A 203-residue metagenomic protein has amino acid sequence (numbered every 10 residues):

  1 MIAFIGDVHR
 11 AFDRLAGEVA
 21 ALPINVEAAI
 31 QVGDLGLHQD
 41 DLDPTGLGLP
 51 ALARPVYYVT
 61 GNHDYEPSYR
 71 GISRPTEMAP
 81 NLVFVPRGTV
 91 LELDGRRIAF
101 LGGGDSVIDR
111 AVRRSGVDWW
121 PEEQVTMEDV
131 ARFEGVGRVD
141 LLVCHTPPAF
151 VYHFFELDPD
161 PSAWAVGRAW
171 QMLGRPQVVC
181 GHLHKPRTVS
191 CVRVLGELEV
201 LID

Functional and structural regions predicted by a protein language model:
M1-A3: Extreme N-terminal starter segment of soluble prokaryotic enzymes
I5, R10-L93, M172, G196-L198: Core catalytic region of metal-dependent phosphoesterases/phosphodiesterases, especially metallo-beta-lactamase-like
V8-H9, L35-G36, N62-D64, G104-D105 (+2 more regions): Catalytic metal-binding/acid-base residues of hydrolase active sites
V8-H9, R114-V125, P159-P161, W170 (+2 more regions): Catalytic cores of nucleotide-sugar-dependent glycosyltransferases that transfer UDP/GDP/TDP-activated
A28, L141, Q177: Short, Asp-centered acidic motifs that coordinate Mg2+ and/or phosphate in catalytic or ligand-binding sites
G36-G46, G137-G174: Active-site-proximal segments of metal-dependent phosphoesterases and phosphodiesterases across multiple
V90-D94, R168-M172, L183-D203: Binuclear metal-dependent phosphoesterase catalytic core
R96-E156: Active-site-proximal loop/helix segment associated with metal-binding centers of metalloenzymes
